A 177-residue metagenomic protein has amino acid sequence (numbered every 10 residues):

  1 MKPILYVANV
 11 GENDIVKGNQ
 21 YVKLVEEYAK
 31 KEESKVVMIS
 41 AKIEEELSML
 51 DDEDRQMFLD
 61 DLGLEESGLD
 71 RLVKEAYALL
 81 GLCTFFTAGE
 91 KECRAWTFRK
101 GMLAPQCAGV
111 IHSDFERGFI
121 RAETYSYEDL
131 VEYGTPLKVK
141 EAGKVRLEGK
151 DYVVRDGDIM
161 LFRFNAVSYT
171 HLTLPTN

Functional and structural regions predicted by a protein language model:
M1-V153, N165: C-terminal-of-GTPase-core extension/linker across diverse P-loop GTPases
D156-D158: Structural motif
T170-T176: Conserved small/polar residues in nucleotide/adenosyl-binding loops
